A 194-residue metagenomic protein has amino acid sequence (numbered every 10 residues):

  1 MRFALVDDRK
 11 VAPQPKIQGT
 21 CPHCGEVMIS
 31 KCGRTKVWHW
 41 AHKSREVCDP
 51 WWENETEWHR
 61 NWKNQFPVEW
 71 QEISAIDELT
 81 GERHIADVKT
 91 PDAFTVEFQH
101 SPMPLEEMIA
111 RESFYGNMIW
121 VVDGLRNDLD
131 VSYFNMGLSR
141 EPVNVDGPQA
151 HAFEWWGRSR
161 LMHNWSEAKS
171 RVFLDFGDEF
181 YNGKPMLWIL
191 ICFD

Functional and structural regions predicted by a protein language model:
M1-E72: Nuclease-adjacent, charged terminal/linker segments that flank catalytic cores
M1-K16, T20, L125-D194: Non-catalytic C-terminal interaction segments of nucleic acid-processing enzymes
A12-P13, G25-K31, N61-A110, R126 (+2 more regions): Active-site metal-binding core of divalent-cation-utilizing nuclease and nuclease-like domains
R45, A93, S101, D123-L125 (+1 more regions): Generic structural motif
T56, P104, C192-D194: Helix N-terminus capping/helix-initiation residues
S113-Y115: Short, conserved loop/helix-junction motifs that constitute active-site signature segments in enzyme catalytic cores
N117-V122: Short hydrophobic alpha-helical runs that function as membrane-insertion/retention elements
